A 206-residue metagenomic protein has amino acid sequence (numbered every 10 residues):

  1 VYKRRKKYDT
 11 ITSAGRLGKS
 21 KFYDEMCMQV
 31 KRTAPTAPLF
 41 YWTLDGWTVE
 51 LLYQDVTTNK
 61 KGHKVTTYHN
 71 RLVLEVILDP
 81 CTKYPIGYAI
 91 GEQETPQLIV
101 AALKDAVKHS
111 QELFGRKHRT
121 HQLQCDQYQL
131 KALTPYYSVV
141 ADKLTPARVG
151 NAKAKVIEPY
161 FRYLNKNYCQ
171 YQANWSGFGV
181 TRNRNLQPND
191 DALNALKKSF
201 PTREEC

Functional and structural regions predicted by a protein language model:
V1, V76-I77, H121-D126: Extended hydrophobic secondary-structure segments that form protein cores and membrane-embedded regions
Y2-L74, Y84, L98-A101, H109: Mobile-element integrase/transposase regions, centering on the N-terminal DNA-binding/Zn-coordinating module
R16, S20, H118-H121, C125-C206: Globin-like tetrapyrrole-binding proteins
D45-T48, L78-T82, E92-E94, Q127-Q129 (+1 more regions): Short, flexible loop/turn elements at secondary-structure junctions
Q54-T66, Q111-K117, S176-L186: Short helix/loop segment immediately N-terminal to the Walker
V65-Y68, I90-Q97, Q124, A147-K155: Alpha-helix capping and helix-loop boundary segments enriched in small/acidic/polar residues
P80-I86, H118: Coil-to-beta-strand transition motifs
Y88-F114: Active-site beta-loop-alpha junctions of metal-dependent nucleic acid enzymes, especially the RNase H-like/DDE
